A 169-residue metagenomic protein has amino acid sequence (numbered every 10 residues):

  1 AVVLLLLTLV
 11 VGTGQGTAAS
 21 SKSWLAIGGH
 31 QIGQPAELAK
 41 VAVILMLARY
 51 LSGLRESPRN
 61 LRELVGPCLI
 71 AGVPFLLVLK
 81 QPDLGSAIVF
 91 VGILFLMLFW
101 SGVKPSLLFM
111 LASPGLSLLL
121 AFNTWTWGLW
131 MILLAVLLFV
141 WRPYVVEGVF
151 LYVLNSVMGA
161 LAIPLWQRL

Functional and structural regions predicted by a protein language model:
A1-L169: Hydrophobic alpha-helical transmembrane segments of multi-pass inner membrane proteins, especially in bacterial systems
